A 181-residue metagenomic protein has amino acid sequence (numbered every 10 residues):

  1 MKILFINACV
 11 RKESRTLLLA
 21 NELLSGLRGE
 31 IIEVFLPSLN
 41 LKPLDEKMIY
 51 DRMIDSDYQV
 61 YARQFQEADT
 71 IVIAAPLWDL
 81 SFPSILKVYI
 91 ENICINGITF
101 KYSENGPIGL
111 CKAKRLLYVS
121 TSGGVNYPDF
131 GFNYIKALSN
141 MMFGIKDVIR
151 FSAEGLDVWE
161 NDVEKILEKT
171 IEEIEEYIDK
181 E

Functional and structural regions predicted by a protein language model:
M1-I98, Y102, E172-E181: N-terminal beta1-alpha1-beta2 submodule of the flavodoxin-like/Rossmannoid cofactor-binding fold
K2, E30-I32, K114-L116, K146-D147: Residues at the starts of beta-strands that form the adenosine-phosphate
C9-E13, G123-N126, L156-V158: Short histidine/acidic/glycine/proline-rich micro-motifs that form metal- and phosphate-coordinating active-site loops
V34, V119, F151: Hydrophobic residues at beta-strand termini and immediately following loops that shape nucleotide-binding pockets
Q66, S84, C111, F143-K146: Structured loop/turn residues at beta-strand edges in well-structured enzyme cores
S84-I85, P128-G131, D162: A short secondary-structure junction signal
S103-G144: Short, glycine-/small-residue-rich phosphate/pyrophosphate-handling segment
Y134-E181: Glycine-rich phosphate/pyrophosphate-binding loop and the adjoining helix
